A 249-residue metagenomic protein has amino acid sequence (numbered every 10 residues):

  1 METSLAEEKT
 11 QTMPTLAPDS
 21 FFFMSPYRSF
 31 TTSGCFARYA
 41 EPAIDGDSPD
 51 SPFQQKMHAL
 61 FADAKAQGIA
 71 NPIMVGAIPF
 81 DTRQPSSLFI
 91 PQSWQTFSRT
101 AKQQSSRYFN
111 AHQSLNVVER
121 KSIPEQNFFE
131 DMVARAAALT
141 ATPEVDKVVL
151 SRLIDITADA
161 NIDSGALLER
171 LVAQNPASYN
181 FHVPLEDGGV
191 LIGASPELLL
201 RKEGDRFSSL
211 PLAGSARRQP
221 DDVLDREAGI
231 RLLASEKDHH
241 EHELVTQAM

Functional and structural regions predicted by a protein language model:
M1-F53, I156-D159: Short Lys/Arg-enriched alpha/beta "domain-start" segment
P18-S25, D146-V148, S178-V183: A short, Trp-centered hydrophobic/proline-enriched beta-strand micro-motif
F23-F30, I78-R83, P184-D187: Short, flexible beta-strand-to-coil junctions
A40-A59, P72, E119-K121, R201-M249: Cytosolic ligand/metal-binding cores
P49-T157, I162: Non-catalytic accessory segments adjacent to catalytic cores
P79, R152-I154, V183-D187, A194-P196 (+4 more regions): Short, structured patches in soluble enzyme cores that scaffold and shape functional sites
E130-D131, R135-D146, A173-N175, L185-G188 (+3 more regions): Secondary-structure boundary elements
A160-F207: SIR2/sirtuin-family catalytic core signature
